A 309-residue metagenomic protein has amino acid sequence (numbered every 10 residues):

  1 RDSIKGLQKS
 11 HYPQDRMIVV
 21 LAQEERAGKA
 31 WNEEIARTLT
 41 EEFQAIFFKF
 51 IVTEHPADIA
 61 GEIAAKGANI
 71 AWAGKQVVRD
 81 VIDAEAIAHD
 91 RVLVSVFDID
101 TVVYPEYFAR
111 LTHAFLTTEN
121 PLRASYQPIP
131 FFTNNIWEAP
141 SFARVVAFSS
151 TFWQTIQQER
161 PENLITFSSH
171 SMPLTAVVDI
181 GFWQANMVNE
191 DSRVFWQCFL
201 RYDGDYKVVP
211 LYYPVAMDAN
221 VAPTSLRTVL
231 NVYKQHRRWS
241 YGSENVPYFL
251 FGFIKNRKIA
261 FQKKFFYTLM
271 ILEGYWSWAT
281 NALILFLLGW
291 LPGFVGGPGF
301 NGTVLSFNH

Functional and structural regions predicted by a protein language model:
R1-E244: Internal catalytic domains of large membrane-associated glycosyltransferases
E159-R160, A216-H309: Basic/Trp-rich segment in TM-proximal cytosolic loops or flexible interdomain/linker regions
